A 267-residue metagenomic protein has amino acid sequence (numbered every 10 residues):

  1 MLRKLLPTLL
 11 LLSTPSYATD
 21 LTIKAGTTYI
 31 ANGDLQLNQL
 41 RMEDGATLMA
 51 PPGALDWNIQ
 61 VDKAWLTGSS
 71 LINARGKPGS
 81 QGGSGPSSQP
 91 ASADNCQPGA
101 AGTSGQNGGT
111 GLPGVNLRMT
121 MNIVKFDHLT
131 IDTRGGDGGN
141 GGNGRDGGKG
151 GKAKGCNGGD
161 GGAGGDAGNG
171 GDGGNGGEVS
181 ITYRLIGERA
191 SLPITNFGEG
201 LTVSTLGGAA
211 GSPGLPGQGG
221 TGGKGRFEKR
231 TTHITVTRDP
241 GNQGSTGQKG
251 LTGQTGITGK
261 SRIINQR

Functional and structural regions predicted by a protein language model:
K4-S13: Sec-dependent N-terminal signal peptides
P15-G68, G256: N-terminal domain-start segments of secreted/luminal proteins
A31, E43-G53, S70-G114, H128-E178 (+1 more regions): Glycine-centered low-complexity coil/loop motifs and glycine-rich tracts, especially the flexible linkers
L117-R118, S180: Short, structured surface segments that line ligand/substrate-binding pockets
T120-V124: Right-handed parallel beta-helix/beta-solenoid
R184-I186, A190: Compact beta-rich and alpha/beta scaffold cores in large eukaryotic transport/transcription complexes and associated
